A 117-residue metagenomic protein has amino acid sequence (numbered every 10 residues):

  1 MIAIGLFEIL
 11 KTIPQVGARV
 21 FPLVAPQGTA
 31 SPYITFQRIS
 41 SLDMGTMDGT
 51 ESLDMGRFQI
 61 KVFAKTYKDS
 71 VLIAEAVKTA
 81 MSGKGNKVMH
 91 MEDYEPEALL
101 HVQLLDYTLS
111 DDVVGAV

Functional and structural regions predicted by a protein language model:
M1-T50, K68-E75: Small/polar-rich, solvent-exposed N-terminal microdomains that initiate assembly or binding
P26, T50-S52, I60, E95-E97: Generic marker of residues within folded, mature protein domains
I39-L42, L53-R57, T79-G83: Short, low-complexity, polar/charged sequence segments that are solvent-exposed and flexible
M44-M47, Q59-F63, K84-K87: Glycine-rich loops and low-complexity Gly/Arg-rich segments that provide flexible linkers or classic glycine-based
S52-K65, H101-D111: Oligomerization/assembly interface segments of phage tail-like spikes and tubes
Q59-S82: Mid-chain, well-packed structural core segment of small domains
E75-V117: Acidic-leaning, charged glycine-interspersed low-complexity segments
